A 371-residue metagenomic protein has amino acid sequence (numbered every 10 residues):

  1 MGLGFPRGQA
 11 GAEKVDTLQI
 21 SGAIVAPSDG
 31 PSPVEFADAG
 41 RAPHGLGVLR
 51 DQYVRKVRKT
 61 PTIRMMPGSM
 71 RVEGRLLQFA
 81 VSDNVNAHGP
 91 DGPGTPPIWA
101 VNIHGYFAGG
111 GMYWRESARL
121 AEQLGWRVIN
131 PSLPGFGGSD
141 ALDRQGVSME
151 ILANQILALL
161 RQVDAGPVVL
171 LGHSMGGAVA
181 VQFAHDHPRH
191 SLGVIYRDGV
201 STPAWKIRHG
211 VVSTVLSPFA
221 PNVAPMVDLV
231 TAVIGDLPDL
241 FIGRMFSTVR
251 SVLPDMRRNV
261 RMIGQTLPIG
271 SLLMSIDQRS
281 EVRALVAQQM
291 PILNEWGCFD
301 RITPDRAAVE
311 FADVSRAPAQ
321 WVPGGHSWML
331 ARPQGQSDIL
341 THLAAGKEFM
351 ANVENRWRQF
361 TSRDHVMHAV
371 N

Functional and structural regions predicted by a protein language model:
D83-N86, D91-G138: Conserved HGGG/HGGXW glycine-rich cap/lid loop of the alpha/beta-hydrolase fold
N130-V169: Active-site loop/oxyanion-hole signature of alpha/beta-hydrolase fold enzymes
G172, G176, A180: Gly/Ala-rich beta-loop-alpha elbow adjacent to hydrolase catalytic centers
H185, V194-P225: Flexible "cap/lid" loop of the alpha/beta hydrolase fold
W205-I207, P225-A287: Conserved alpha/beta-hydrolase catalytic His-Asp/Glu region
Q288, N294-W296: Short beta-strand/loop motif that positions the catalytic acidic residue of the alpha/beta-hydrolase fold
R301-A307: Conserved alpha/beta-hydrolase "acid-adjacent" motif
G324-D338: Catalytic histidine-centered segment of alpha/beta-hydrolase-like enzymes
